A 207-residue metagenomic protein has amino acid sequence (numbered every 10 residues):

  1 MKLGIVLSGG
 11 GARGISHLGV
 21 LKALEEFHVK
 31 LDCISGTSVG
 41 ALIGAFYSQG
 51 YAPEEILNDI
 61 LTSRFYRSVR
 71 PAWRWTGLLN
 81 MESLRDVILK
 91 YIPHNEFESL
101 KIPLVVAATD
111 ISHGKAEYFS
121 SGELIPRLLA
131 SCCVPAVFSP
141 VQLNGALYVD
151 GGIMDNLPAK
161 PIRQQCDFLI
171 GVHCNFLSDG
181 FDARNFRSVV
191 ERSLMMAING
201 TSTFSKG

Functional and structural regions predicted by a protein language model:
M1-T37, A45-G207: Patatin-like phospholipase
